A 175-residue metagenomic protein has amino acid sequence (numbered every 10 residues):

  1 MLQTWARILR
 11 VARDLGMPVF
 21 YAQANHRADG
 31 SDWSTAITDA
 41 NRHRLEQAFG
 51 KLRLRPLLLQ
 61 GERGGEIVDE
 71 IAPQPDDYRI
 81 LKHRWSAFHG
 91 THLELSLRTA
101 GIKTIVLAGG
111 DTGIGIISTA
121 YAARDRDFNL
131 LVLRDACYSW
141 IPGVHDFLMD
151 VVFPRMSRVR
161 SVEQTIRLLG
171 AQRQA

Functional and structural regions predicted by a protein language model:
M1-P18: A short, N-terminal amphipathic alpha-helix
V11-L15, I37-A175: Active-site-adjacent betaalpha module
F20-A22, L133-R134: Active-site neighborhood of phospho(di)ester-bond hydrolases with catalytic His/Asp-centered motifs
A22, A36-I37: Active-site nucleophile/metal-coordination loop of metallo-enzymes that catalyze phosphate/sulfate and related
A22-N25, G110: Short, well-ordered beta-to-alpha junction loops that form the rim of enzyme active sites and present histidine/acidic
R27-S31: Short catalytic/ligand-binding loop motif for oxyanion handling, primarily in non-cytosolic enzymes, centered on
